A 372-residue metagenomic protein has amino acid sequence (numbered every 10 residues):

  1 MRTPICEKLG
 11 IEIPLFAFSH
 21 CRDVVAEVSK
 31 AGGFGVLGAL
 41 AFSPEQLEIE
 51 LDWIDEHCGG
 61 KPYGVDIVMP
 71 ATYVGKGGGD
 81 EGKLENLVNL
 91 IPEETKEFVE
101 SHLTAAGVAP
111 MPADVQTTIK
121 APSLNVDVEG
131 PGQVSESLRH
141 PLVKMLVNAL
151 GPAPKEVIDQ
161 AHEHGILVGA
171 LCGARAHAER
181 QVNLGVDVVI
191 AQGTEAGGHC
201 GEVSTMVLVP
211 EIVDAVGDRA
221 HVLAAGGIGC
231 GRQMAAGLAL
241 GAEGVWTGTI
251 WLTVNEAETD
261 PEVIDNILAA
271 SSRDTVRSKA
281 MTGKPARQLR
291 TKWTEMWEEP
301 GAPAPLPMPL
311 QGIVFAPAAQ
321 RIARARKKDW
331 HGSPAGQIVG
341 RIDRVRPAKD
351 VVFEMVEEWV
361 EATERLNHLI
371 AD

Functional and structural regions predicted by a protein language model:
M1-D218: Active-site entrance/lid segments in N-terminal catalytic domains of soluble metabolic enzymes
E81-E100, E202-L223, G229-D372: Conserved active-site-proximal phosphate/metal-binding subdomains
